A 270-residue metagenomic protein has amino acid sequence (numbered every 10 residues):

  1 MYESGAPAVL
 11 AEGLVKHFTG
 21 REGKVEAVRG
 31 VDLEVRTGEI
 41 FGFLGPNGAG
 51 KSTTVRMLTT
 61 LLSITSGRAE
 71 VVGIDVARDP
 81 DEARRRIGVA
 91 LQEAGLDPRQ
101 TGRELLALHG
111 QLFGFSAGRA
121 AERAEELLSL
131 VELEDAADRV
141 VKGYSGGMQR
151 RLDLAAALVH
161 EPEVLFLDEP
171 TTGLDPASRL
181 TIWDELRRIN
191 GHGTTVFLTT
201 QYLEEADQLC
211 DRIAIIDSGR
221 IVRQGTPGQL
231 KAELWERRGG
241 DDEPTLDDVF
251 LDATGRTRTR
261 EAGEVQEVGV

Functional and structural regions predicted by a protein language model:
Y2-A8, K16-G30, P80: A short, flexible loop at the N-terminus of ABC-type nucleotide-binding domains that lies
P46-G50: Walker A (P-loop) phosphate-binding loop of ABC-type ATPase nucleotide-binding domains
A107, Q111, G118-A136: Conserved ABC ATPase "signature" region
E161: Conserved catalytic motifs of ABC-family nucleotide-binding domains
L165-D168: Catalytic Walker B motif of ABC-type/P-loop ATPase nucleotide-binding domains
Q224-G225: ABC ATPase "signature
